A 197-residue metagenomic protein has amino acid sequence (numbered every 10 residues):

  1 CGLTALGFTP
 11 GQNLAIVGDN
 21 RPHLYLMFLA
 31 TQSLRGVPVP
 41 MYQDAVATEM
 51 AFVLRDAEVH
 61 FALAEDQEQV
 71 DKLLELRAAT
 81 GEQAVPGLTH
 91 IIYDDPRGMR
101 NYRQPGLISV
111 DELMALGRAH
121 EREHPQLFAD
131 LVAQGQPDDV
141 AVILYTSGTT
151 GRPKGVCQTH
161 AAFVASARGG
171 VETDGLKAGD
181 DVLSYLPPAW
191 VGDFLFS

Functional and structural regions predicted by a protein language model:
C1, V156-K177, L195: Conserved structural elements of the adenylate-forming
G2-A47: Conserved AMP-binding/adenylate-forming
A5-L6, L34-L116: Structural core segment of the AMP-binding/adenylate-forming
G7, G11, S147-G155, T159-H160: Conserved phosphate-binding and hydrolysis motifs of nucleotide-dependent enzymes
L14, T31, A62, V140 (+3 more regions): Conserved S/T- and glycine-rich ATP-binding loop of Class I adenylate-forming
D19-R21, L186-W190: AMP-binding (ANL) adenylation modules
A30-G36, A189-S197: Conserved short alpha-helical elements in the N-terminal third of ANL/AMP-binding
L107-Y145, R152, G175-D181: Conserved pre-ATP/AMP-binding loop-to-beta segment of ANL
